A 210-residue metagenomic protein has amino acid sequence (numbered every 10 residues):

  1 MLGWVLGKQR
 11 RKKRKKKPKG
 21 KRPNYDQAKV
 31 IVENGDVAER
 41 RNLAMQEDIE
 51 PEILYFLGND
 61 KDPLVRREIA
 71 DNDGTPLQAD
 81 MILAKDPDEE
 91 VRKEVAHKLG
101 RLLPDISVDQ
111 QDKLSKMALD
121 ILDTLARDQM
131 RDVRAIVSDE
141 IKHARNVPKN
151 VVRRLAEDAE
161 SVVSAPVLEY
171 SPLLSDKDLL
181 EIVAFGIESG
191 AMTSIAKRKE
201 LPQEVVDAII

Functional and structural regions predicted by a protein language model:
M1-I210: Alpha-helical scaffold segments
